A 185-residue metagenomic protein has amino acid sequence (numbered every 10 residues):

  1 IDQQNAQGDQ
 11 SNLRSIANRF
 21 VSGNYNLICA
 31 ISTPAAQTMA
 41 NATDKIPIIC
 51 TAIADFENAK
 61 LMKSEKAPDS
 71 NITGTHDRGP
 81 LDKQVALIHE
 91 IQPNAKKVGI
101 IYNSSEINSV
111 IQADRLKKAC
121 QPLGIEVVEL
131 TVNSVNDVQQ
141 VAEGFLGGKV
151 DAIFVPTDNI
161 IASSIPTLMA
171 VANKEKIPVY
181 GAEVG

Functional and structural regions predicted by a protein language model:
I1-G185: Short hydrophobic alpha-helices and adjacent helix-cap/hinge residues
